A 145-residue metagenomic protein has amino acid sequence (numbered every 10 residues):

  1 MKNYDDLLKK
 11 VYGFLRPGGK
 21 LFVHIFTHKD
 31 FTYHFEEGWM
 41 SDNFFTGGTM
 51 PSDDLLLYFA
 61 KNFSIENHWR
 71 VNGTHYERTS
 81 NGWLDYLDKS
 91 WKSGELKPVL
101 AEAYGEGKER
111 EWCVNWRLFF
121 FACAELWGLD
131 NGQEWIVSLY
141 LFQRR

Functional and structural regions predicted by a protein language model:
M1-N3: A short SAM/SAH-binding and catalytic strip from SAM-dependent methyltransferases
D5-K20: A short glycine-rich, Lys/Arg-flanked "PGG" loop and its adjoining helix->strand segment in the class I
P17-L21, K61, S138: Structural beta-strand/beta-sheet cores of well-ordered domains, especially the beta-sheet scaffolds that support
H24: Alpha/beta-hydrolase-fold catalytic nucleophile elbow
T27-V137, Q143-R145: Substrate-binding/catalytic lobe of Class I Rossmann-like enzymes that use SAM or dcSAM, i.e., the mid-to-C-terminal
